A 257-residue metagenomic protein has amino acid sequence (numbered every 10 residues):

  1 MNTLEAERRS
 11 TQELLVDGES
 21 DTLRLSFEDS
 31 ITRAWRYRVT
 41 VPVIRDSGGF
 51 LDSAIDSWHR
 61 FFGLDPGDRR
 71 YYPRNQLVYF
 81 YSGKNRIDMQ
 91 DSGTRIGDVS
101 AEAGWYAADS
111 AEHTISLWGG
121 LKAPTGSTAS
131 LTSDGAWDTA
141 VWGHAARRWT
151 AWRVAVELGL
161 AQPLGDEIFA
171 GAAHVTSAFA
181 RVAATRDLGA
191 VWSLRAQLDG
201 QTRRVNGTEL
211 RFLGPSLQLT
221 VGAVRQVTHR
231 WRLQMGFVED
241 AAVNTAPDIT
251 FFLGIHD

Functional and structural regions predicted by a protein language model:
M1-L164, F169, A173-D257: Transmembrane beta-barrel domains of Gram-negative outer membranes and organellar outer membranes
